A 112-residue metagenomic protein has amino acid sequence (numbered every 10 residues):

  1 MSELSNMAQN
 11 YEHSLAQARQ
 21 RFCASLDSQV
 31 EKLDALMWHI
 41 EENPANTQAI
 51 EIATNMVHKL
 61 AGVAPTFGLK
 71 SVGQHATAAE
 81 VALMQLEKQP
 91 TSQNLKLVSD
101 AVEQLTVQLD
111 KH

Functional and structural regions predicted by a protein language model:
M1-E31, K88-H112: Amphipathic, coiled-coil-like alpha-helical segments
N6, H13, L33, I40-E41 (+2 more regions): General secondary-structure edge motif
A16-F22, E41-A45, V63-G68: A ubiquitous short alpha-helical element
C23-P44, E51: Short, contiguous, helix-prone interaction/anchoring segments in small proteins
K32, N43, I50, K70 (+3 more regions): Flexible domain-boundary/linker segments
L36-P44, F67, L83-P90, L109-H112: Secondary-structure edge/capping motif, primarily at the C-terminal ends of alpha-helices and the immediately following
T47-Q85: Extended, amphipathic alpha-helices with heptad-repeat/coiled-coil or helix-bundle character that serve as
